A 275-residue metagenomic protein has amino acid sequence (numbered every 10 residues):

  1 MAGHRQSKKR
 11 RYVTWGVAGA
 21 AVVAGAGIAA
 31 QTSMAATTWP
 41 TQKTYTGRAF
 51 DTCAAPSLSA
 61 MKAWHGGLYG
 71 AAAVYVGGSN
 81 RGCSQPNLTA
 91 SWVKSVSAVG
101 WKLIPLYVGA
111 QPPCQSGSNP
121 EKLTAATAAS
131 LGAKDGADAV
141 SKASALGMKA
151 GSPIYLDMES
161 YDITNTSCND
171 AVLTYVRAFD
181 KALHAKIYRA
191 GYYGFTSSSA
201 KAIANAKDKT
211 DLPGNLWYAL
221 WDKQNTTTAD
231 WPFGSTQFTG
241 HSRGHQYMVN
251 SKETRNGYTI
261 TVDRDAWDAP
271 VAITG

Functional and structural regions predicted by a protein language model:
Q6-S7, V13-W15, A26-K43: C-terminal region of N-terminal signal peptides and the immediate post-cleavage residues of exported proteins
W39-G66, V74-I163, S167, L173: Substrate-binding cleft of extracellular glycoside hydrolase catalytic domains
W39-T52, M61-K62, K209-G275: Functionally critical loop-and-helix segments that line ligand-binding/catalytic clefts of soluble enzyme domains
S95, V99, K142, A178-K186 (+1 more regions): Alpha-helical structural signal in soluble globular domains
C114, S198-K209: Glycine-rich, charge-decorated loop segments at or immediately adjacent to ligand/cofactor-binding or catalytic sites
A125-D135, L173-H184, G191, D208-W231: Acidic, His- and aromatic-enriched active-site or binding-groove loops in soluble protein domains that engage sugars
L183-K201: Aromatic-lined carbohydrate-recognition surfaces of secreted/lumenal glycan-active proteins
